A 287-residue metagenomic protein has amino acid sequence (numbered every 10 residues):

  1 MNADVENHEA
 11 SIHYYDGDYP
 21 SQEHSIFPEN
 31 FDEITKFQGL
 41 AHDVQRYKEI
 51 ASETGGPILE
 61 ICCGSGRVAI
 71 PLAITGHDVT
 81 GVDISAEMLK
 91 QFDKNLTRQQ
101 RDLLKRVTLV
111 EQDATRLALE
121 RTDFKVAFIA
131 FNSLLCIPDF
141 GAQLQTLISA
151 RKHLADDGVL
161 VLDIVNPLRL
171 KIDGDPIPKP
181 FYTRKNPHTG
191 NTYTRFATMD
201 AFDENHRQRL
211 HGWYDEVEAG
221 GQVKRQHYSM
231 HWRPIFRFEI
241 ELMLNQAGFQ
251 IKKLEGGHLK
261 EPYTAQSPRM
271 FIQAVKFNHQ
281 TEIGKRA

Functional and structural regions predicted by a protein language model:
M1-G56: Conserved class I S-adenosyl-L-methionine
G55-G64: Conserved class I S-adenosyl-L-methionine
R67: Conserved SAM/SAH-binding loop-helix junction of Class I S-adenosyl-L-methionine-dependent methyltransferases
P71-R116: Class I SAM-dependent methyltransferase SAM/SAH-binding core
A118-V126: A short acidic, Gly/Pro-enriched loop at the edge of an enzyme's catalytic core that lines a small-molecule cofactor
L144-D156: A short glycine-rich, Lys/Arg-flanked "PGG" loop and its adjoining helix->strand segment in the class I
V161-E241: SAM-dependent methyltransferase
H231-A287: C-terminal lobe and adjacent flexible extensions of AdoMet/dcAdoMet transferase-like proteins
